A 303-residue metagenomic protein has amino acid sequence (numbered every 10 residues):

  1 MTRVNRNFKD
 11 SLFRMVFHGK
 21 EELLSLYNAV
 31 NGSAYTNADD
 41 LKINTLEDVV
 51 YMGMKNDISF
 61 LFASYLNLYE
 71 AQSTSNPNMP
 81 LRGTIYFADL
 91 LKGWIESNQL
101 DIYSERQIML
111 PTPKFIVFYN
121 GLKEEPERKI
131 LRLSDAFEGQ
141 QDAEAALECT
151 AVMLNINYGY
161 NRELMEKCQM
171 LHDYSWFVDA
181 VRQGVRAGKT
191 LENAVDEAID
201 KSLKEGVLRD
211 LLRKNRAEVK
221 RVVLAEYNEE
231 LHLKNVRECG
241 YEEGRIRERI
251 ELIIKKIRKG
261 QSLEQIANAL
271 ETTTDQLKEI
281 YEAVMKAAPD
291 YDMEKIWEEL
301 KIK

Functional and structural regions predicted by a protein language model:
M1-K303: Elongated, amphipathic alpha-helical interaction scaffolds
